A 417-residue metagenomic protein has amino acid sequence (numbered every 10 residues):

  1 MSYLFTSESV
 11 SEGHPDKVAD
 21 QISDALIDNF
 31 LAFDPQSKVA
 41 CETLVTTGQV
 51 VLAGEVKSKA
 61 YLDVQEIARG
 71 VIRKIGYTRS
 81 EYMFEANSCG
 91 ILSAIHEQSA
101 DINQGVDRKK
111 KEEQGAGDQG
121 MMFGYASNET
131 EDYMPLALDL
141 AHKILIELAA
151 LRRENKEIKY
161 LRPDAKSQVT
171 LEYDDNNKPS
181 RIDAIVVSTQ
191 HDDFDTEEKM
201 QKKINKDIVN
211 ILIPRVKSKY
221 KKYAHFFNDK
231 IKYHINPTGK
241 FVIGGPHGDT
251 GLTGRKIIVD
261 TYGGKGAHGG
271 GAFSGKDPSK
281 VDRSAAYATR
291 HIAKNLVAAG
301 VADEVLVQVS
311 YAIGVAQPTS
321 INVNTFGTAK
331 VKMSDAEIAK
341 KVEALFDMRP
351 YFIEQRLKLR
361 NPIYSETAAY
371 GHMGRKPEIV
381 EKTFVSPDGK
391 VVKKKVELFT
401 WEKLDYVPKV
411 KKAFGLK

Functional and structural regions predicted by a protein language model:
M1-A40, N155, V407, A413: N-terminal, positively charged regions that mediate nucleic acid binding
T6, G48, E66, R73-I243 (+3 more regions): Glycine-rich, mobile lid/loop segments that gate access to catalytic sites or pores
E8-V10, H14-A19, G115-T130, V242-A267 (+2 more regions): Conserved phosphate/anionic-ligand binding catalytic regions in large, soluble enzymes, centered on
E12-L31, E129-A150, K276-G300: Alpha-helical support elements that line or immediately flank enzyme active sites and cofactor-binding pockets
S37-C41, A165-L171, I231-I235, V301-A312: A short glycine-rich, hydrophobically flanked beta-strand micro-motif that places a catalytic Asp/Glu for divalent metal
V39-S58, I313-Q317: Short, charge-patterned binding micro-sites
T46, E304, Y311-K417: Internal helix-turn-beta structural module
T196-V297: Glycine-rich anion/phosphate-binding loop at the beta-strand->alpha-helix junction
